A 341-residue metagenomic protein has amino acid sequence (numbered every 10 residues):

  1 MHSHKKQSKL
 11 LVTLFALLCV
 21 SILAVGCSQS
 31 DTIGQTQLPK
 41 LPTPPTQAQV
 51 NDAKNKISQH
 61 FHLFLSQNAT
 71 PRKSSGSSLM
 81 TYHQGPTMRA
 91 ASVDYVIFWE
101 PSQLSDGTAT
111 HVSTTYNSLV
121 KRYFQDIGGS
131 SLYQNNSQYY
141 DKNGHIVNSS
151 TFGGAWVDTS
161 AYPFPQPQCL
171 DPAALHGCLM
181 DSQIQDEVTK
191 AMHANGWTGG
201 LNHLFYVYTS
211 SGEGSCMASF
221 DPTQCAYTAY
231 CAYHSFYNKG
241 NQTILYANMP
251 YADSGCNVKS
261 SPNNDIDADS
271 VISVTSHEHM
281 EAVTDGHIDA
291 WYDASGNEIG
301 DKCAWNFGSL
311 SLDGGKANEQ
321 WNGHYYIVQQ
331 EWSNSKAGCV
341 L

Functional and structural regions predicted by a protein language model:
M1-K9: N-terminal secretory signal peptides that target proteins for export/translocation
L23-G26: C-terminal motif of bacterial Sec signal peptides marking the signal peptidase cleavage site
S28-S30: Bacterial signal peptide processing site
L38-V188: N-terminal carbohydrate-binding/catalytic regions of secreted carbohydrate-active enzymes
A90-Y95, G200-F205, Q242-L245, A268: Loop/turn elements at helix/coil->beta-strand transitions in domains of secreted/extracellular proteins
N148-F236: Active-site-proximal segments of metallohydrolase catalytic domains
T223-D269, D285-L341: Metalloprotease/metallohydrolase-associated module, dominated by Zn2+-dependent proteases
S273-D285: Active-site recognition of the HExxH zinc-binding catalytic motif
